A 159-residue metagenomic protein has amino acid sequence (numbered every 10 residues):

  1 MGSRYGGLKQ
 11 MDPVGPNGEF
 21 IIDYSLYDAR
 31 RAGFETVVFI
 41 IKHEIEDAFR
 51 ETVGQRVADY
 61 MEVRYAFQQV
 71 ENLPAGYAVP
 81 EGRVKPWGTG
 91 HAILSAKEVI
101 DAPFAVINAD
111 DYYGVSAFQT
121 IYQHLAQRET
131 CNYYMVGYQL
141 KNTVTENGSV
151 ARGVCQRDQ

Functional and structural regions predicted by a protein language model:
M1-G54, M61-V63, Q68, A102: N-terminal glycine-rich phosphate-binding loop and ensuing alpha1 helix
I21-S25, G88-S95, T120: Well-ordered alpha-helical segments embedded in enzymatic catalytic cores
I22, A96, D110, Q139: Residue-level signal for inorganic ion chemistry
A48-A58, F118-Q127: Short, electropositive alpha-helical surface patch
V57-P103: Short phosphate-binding loop-to-helix
R64-A66, V106-N108, M135-Q139: Short beta-strand segments
D101-Y112: Short beta-strand-to-loop acidic/aromatic patch adjacent to the donor-nucleotide binding site
V115-Q159: Conserved core of the sugar-phosphate nucleotidyltransferase
